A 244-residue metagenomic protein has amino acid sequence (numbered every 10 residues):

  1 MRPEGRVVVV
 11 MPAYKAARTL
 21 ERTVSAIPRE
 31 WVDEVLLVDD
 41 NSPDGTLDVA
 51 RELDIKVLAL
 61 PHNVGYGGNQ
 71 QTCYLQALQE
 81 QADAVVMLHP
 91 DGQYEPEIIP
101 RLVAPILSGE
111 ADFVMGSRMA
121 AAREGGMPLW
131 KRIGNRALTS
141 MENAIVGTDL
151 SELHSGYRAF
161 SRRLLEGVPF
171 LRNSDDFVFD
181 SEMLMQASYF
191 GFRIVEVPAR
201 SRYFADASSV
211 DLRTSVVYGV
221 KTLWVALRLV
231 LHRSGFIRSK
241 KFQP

Functional and structural regions predicted by a protein language model:
M1-E4, G147, L171-P244: Hydrophobic helical membrane-anchoring modules
V8-P12, A59: Short hydrophobic beta-strand elements that form part of the catalytic alpha/beta core underpinning NDP-sugar/donor
Y14-R29: Short, well-formed alpha-helical segments that are part of the catalytic scaffolds of diverse glycosyltransferases
R18-R22, D44-E52: Acidic helix N-cap motif at the loop->helix transition within catalytic regions of sugar-transfer enzymes
P28, V32-S42, L58: Short beta-strand/loop segment that forms part of the nucleotide-sugar
D39-L47, G92: A conserved acidic beta->alpha catalytic loop
L58, H62-Q79, P96-F177, Y203-L223: Acceptor/aglycone-binding surface of glycosyltransferases and processive sugar-polymer synthases
A82-Q93: Short beta-strand-to-loop acidic/aromatic patch adjacent to the donor-nucleotide binding site
